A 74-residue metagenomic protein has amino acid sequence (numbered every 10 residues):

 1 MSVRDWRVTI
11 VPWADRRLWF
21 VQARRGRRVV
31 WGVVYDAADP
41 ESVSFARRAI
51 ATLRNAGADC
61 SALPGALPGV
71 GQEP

Functional and structural regions predicted by a protein language model:
M1-Q22, G69: Short N-terminal "domain-start" leader segments that mark the transition from disordered tails or signal peptides into
V3, V34-A37, G57, G71: Intrinsically disordered, low-complexity regulatory regions of eukaryotic regulatory proteins
R7-I10, F20, R27-W31, I50-A51 (+1 more regions): Sequence-pattern detector for short linear motifs and compositional/periodic biases rather than a specific fold
R16, R24-A37: Acidic, low-complexity, intrinsically disordered interaction modules
A23, S42, E73-P74: Intrinsic disorder/low-complexity segments enriched in polar/small residues
A37-S61: A short, charged, amphipathic alpha-helix used as a generic interaction element across diverse proteins
N55-P74: Short, mixed-charge low-complexity intrinsically disordered segments
